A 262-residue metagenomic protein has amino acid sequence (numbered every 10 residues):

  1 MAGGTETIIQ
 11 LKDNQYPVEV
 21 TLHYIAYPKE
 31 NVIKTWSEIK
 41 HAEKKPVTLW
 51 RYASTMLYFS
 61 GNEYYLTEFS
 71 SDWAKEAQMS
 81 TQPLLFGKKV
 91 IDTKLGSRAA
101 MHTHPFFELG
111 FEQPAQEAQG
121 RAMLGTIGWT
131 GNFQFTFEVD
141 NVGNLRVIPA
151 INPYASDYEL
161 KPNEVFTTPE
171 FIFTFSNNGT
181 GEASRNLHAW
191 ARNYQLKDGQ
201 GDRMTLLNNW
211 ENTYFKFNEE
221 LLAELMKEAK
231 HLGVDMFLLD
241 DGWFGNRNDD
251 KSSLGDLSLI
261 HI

Functional and structural regions predicted by a protein language model:
M1-E138, Y154: Polysaccharide-binding surfaces and accessory modules of carbohydrate-active proteins
S37, N163, L207, F237: Conserved, mostly hydrophobic/aromatic
W129-F133, V139, I172-Y194: Acidic/glycine-rich phosphate/pyrophosphate-binding loops and surrounding catalytic core that coordinate Mg2+
N144-K161: Short acidic, Pro/Gly- and aromatic-enriched capping/linker segments at domain boundaries
Y158-N177: Short Pro-Gly-centered flexible turn/kink motifs
N186-M236, G245: An acidic-aromatic substrate-binding cleft motif
L238-S258: Active-site-proximal loop/short-helix segments that contain or immediately flank catalytic acid/base residue(s)
I260-I262: Conserved small/polar residues in nucleotide/adenosyl-binding loops
